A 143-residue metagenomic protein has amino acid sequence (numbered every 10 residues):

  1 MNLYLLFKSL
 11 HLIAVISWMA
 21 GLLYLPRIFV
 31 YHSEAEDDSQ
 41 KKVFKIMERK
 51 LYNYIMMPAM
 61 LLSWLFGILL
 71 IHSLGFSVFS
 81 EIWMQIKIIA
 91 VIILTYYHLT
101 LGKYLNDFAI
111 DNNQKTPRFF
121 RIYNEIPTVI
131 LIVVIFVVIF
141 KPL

Functional and structural regions predicted by a protein language model:
M1-L143: Polytopic transmembrane helical bundles with strong interfacial aromatic enrichment
